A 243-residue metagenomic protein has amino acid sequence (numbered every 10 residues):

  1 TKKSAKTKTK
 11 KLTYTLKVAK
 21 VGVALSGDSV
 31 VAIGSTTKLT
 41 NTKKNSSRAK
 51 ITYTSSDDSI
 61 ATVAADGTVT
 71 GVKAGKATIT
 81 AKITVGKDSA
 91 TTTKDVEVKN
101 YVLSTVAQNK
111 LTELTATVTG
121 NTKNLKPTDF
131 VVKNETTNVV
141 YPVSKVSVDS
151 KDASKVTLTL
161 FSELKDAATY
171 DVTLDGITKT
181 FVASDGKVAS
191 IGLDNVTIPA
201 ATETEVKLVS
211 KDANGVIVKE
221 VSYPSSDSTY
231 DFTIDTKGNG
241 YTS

Functional and structural regions predicted by a protein language model:
T1-Y101, N121-N124, N134-S150, L164-A167 (+2 more regions): Extracytoplasmic soluble-region selector
G67-V69, L114-A116, S154-F161: A generic structural motif
Y101-T115, T204: Beta-strand/beta-sandwich contexts
Y170-V172: Short beta-strand segments enriched for Tyr within beta-sheet-rich domains, predominantly fibronectin type III
I177-T180: Short acidic/polar inter-strand loop motif in beta-rich domains
